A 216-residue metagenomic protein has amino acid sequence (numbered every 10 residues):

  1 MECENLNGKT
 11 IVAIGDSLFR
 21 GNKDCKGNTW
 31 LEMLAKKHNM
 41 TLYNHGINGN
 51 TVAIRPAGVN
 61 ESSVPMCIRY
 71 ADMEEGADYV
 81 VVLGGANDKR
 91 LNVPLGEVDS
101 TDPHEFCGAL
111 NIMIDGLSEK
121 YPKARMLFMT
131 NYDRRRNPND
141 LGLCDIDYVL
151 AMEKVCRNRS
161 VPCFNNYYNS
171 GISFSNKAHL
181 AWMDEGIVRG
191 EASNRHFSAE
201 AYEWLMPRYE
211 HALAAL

Functional and structural regions predicted by a protein language model:
C3-E4: Catalytic phosphate/metal-binding cores of nucleic-acid and nucleotide-processing enzymes, i.e., regions that mediate
T10-V12, L18-H104, G108: Conserved SGNH/GDSL esterase-like catalytic core that processes O-acyl groups on lipids and polysaccharides
I14-G15, M129: Short hydrophobic segments within beta-strands
L83, M129-T130: Alpha/beta-hydrolase-fold catalytic nucleophile elbow
L110-D115, V149: Generic structural signal for well-ordered alpha-helices, preferentially at hydrophobic/aromatic core positions
Y121-M126: A short helix->loop->beta-strand "cap" motif at the edges of active sites that frequently abuts
N131-L216: Catalytic His-Asp segment of secreted/periplasmic serine-dependent ester chemistry enzymes
